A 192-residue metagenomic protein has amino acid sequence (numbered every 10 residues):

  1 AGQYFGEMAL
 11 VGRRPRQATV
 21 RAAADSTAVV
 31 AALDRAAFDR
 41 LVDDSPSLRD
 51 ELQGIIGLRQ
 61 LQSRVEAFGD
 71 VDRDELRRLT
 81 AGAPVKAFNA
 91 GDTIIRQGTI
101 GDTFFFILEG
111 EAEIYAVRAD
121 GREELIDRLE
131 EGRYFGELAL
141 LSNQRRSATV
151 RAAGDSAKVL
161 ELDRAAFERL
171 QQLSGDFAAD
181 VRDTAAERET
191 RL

Functional and structural regions predicted by a protein language model:
A1-L192: Cytosolic regulatory regions built on CNB/CRP/Popeye-like sensor folds
